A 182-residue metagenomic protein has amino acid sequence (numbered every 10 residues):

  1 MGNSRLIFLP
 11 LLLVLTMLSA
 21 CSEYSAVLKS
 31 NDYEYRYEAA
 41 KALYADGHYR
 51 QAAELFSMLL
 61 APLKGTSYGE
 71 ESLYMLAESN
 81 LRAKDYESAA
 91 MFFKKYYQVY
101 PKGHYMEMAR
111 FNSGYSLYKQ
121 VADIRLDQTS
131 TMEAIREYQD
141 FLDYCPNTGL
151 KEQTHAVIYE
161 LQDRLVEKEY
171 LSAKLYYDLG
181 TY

Functional and structural regions predicted by a protein language model:
M1-L9: Bacterial N-terminal signal peptides that target proteins for export
G2, M17-Y182: Acidic, polar-rich low-complexity tracts and alpha-helical solenoid repeat scaffolds
L9-L18: Bacterial N-terminal signal peptides
